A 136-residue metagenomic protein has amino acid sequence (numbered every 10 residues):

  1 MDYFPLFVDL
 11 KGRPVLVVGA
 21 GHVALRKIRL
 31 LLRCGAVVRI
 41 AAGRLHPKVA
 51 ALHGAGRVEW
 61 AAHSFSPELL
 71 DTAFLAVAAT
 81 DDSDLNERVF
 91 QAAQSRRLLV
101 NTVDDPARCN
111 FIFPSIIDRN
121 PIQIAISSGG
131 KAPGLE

Functional and structural regions predicted by a protein language model:
M1-L52: Hydrophobic, well-ordered beta-alpha structural blocks that scaffold small-molecule cofactor pockets
G12, D71-T72: Alpha-helix C-terminal capping/helix-to-coil transition sites in glycosyltransferase folds
V38, W60, L99-V100: Hydrophobic beta-strand scaffold residues
A42, W60-S64, D104: Short loop/edge segments at beta-strand edges and connector loops that shape dinucleotide/nucleotide cofactor-binding
A51-L69: Glycine-rich, highly charged phosphate/nucleotide-binding loops
S64, T80-D81, S128: Short glycine-/small-residue-rich Rossmann-like dinucleotide-binding loops
L75-D81, N86-F113: ADP-ribose/adenylate-binding Rossmann-like module
I116-E136: Adenosine-phosphate binding glycine-rich loop
